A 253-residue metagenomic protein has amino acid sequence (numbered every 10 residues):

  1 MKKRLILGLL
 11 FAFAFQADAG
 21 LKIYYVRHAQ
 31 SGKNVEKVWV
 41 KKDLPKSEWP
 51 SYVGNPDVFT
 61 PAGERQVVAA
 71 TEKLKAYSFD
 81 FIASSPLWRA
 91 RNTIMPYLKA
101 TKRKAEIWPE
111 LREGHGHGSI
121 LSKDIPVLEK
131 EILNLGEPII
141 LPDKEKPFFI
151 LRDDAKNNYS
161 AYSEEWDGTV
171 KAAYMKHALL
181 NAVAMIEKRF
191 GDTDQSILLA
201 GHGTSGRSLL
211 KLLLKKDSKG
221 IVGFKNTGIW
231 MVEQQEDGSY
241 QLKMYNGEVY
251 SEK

Functional and structural regions predicted by a protein language model:
R4-F13: Sec-dependent N-terminal signal peptides
F13-A19: Sec/Tat signal peptide C-region and signal peptidase I cleavage site
A19-I23, E113-E131, K188-S196, R207-K253: Acidic, low-complexity terminal tails and accessory targeting/binding regions of phosphate-metabolizing enzymes
G20-E110, G168, A172-K176: Active-site-proximal alpha-helix that buttresses catalytic centers in soluble enzyme cores
S31, S205-G206: Short active-site segment of divalent metal-dependent hydrolases/proteases that encodes the spacing between
S31-G32, V68-D153, K211-L214, K219-K225 (+1 more regions): Phosphate-coordination/substrate-recognition cap region in phosphate-metabolizing enzymes
Y52-G54, E137-Y174: Short glycine/proline- and acidic residue-enriched helix-loop micro-motifs that form flexible lids or anion-recognition
E164-D192: A mid-sequence, solvent-exposed acidic-amphipathic segment
